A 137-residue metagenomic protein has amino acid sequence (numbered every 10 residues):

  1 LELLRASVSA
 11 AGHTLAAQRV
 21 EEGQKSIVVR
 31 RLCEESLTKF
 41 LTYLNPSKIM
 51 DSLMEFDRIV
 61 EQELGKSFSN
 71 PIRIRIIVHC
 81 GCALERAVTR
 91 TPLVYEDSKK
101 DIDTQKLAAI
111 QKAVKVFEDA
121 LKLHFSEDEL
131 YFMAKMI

Functional and structural regions predicted by a protein language model:
L1-I137: A cross-family "folded-core" feature that marks the main globular domain of proteins
